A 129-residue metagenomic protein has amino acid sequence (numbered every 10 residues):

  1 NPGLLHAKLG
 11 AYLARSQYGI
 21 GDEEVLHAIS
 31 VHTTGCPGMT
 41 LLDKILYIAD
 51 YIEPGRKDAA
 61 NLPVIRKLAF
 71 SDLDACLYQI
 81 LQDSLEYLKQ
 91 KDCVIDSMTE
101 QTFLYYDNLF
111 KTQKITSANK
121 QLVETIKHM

Functional and structural regions predicted by a protein language model:
N1-I80: Divalent metal-dependent catalytic cores for phosphoryl transfer on phosphate-bearing substrates
E86-M129: Charged phosphate-binding loop/patch that engages nucleotide di/tri-phosphates or the phosphate backbone of nucleic
